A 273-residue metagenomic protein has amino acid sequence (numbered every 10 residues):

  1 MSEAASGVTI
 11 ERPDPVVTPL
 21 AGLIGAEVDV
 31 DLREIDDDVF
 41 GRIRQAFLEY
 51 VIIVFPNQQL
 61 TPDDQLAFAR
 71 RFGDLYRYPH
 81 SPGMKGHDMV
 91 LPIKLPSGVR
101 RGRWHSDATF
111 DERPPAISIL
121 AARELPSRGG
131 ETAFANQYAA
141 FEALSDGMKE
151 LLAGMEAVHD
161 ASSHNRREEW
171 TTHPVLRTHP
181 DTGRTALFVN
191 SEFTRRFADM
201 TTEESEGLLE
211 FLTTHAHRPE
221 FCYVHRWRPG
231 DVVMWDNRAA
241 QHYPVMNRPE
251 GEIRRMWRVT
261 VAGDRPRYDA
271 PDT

Functional and structural regions predicted by a protein language model:
S2-M234, R238-T273: Fe(II)/2-oxoglutarate oxygenase catalytic core
